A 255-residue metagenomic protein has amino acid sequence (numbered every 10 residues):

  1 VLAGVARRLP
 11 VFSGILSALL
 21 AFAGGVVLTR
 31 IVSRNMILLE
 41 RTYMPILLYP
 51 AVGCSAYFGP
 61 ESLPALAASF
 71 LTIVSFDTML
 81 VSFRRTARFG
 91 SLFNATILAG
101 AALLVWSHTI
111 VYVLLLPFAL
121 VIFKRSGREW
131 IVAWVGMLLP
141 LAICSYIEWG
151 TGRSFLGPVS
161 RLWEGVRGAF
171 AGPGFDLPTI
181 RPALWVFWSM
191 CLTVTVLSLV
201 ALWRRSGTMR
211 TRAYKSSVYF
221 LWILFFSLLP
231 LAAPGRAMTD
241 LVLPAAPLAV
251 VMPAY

Functional and structural regions predicted by a protein language model:
L2-R8, S160-W185, S198-V200: Juxtamembrane membrane-water interface segments that cap and precede transmembrane helices
A18-N35: Transmembrane-helix motifs of polytopic, lipid-linked glycan transferases
T42-Y57, L66-V74, A95: Membrane-embedded helix bundles of polyisoprenyl
S75-G90: Membrane-interface transmembrane helices that cradle and orient dolichyl/undecaprenyl
S91-V105: Membrane-interface alpha helices of multi-pass inner-membrane proteins
Y112-L138: Perimembrane helix-loop-helix junctions
L197-W222: Membrane-interface helix-loop-helix junctions at transmembrane boundaries of multi-pass membrane enzymes, predominantly
A237-Y255: Hydrophobic/aromatic-rich transmembrane helices and adjacent perimembrane loops
